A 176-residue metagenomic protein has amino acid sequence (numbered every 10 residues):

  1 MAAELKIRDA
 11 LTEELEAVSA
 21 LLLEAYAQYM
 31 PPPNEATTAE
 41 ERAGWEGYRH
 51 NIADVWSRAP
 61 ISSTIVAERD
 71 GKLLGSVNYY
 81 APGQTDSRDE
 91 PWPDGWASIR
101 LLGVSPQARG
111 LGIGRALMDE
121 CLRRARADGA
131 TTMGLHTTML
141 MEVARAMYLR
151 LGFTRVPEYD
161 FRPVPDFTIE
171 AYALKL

Functional and structural regions predicted by a protein language model:
E4-K6: Extreme N-terminal starter segment of soluble prokaryotic enzymes
D9-T12, A17-P106, M118-E120, R124 (+2 more regions): Acetyl-CoA-dependent GNAT
Q28, I65, P93-A97, T131-G134 (+1 more regions): C-terminal "cap" of GNAT-fold acetyltransferases
T37-E41, P106-L111, A130, V164-T168: Short C-terminal domain-edge/linker segments immediately following a structured domain
L101, S105-D119, R126-D128, M139-A146 (+1 more regions): Conserved glycine-rich acetyl-CoA-binding loop
